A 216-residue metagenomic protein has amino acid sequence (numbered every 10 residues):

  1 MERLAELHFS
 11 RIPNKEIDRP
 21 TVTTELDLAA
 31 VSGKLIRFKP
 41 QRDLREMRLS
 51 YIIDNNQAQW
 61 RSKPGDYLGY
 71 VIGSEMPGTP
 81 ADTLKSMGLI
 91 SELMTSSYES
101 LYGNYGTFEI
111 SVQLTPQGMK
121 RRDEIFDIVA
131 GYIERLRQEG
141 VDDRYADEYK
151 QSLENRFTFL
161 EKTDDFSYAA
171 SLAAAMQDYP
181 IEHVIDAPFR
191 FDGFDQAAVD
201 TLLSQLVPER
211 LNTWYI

Functional and structural regions predicted by a protein language model:
M1-L7, L211: Non-catalytic, conformational "gating/processing" segments within enzyme and secreted inhibitor domains
E2-R3, R122, F126: Charge-rich, low-aromatic oligomerization/scaffolding segments with amphipathic character
L7-Q59, Y70-D123, D142-A174, P188-P208: Non-catalytic beta-strand/loop surface segments
R135-V141: Short arginine-rich
E209-I216: Long, compositionally biased intrinsically disordered regions
